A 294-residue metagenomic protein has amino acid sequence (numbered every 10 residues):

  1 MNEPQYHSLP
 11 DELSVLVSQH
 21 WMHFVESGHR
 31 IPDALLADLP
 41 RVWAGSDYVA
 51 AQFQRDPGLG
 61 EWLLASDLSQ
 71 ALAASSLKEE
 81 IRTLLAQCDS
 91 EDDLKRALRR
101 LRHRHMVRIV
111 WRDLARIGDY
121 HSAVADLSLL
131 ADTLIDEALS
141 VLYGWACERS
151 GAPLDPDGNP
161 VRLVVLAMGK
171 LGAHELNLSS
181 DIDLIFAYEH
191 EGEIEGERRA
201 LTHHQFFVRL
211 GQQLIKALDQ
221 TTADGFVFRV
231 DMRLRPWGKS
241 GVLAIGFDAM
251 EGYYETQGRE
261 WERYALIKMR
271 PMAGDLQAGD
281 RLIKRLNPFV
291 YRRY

Functional and structural regions predicted by a protein language model:
M1-Y294: A nucleotide- and high-energy phosphate-metabolite-utilizing enzyme signature
